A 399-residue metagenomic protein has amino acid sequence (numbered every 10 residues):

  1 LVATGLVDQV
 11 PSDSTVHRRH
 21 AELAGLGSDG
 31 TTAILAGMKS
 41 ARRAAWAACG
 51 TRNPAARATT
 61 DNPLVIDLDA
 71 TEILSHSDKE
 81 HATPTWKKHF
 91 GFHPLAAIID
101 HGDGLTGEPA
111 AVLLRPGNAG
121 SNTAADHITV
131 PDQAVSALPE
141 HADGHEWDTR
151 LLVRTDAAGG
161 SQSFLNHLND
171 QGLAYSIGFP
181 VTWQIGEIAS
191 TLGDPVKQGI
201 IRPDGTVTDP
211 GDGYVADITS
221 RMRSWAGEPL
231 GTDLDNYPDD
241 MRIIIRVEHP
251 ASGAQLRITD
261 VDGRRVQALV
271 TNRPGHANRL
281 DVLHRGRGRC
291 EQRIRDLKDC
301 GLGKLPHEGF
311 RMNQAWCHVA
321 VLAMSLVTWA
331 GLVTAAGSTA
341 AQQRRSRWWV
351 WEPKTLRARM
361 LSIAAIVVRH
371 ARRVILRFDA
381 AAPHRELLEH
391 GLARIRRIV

Functional and structural regions predicted by a protein language model:
L1, D8, S12-V16, N62-E72 (+7 more regions): Short, conserved catalytic/metal-binding motifs centered on acidic residues
Q9, D13-D100: Active-site-proximal, Lys/Arg-enriched surface segment that forms a nucleic-acid-binding/basic interface patch
S28, H76-H81, E108-L114, T123-A125 (+3 more regions): Short acidic, glycine/serine/threonine-rich loops at helix termini
T85-G144: Electropositive, glycine- and tryptophan-enriched low-complexity nucleic-acid-binding patches
A125-Q184: Domain-level cores of phosphate- or acyl-group-handling catalytic modules
S176-K298, H390-V399: An anionic, glycine-rich sequence signature occurring as long contiguous blocks
L280-A330: Short amphipathic alpha-helical "interface-anchor" segments enriched in bulky aromatics
V327-V399: A short, flexible helix-boundary coil/loop motif
